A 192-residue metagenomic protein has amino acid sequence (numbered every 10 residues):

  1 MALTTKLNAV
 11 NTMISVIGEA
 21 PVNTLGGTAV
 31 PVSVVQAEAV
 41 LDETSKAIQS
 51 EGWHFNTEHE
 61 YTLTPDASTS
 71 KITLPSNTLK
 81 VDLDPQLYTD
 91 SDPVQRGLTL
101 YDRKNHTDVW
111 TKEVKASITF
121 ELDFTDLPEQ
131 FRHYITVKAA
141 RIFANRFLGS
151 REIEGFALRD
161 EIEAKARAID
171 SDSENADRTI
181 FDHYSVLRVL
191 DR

Functional and structural regions predicted by a protein language model:
M1-R192: Glycine-enriched, solvent-exposed interface loops adjoining structured elements
